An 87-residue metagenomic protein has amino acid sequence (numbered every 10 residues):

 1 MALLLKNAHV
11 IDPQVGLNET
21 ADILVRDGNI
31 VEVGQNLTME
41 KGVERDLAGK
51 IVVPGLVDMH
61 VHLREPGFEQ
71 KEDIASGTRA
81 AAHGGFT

Functional and structural regions predicted by a protein language model:
M1-L4, H9-G55: Histidine-rich, glycine-flanked metal-binding segment
L47-T87: Metal-associated gating/positioning segment near the N- to mid-region
